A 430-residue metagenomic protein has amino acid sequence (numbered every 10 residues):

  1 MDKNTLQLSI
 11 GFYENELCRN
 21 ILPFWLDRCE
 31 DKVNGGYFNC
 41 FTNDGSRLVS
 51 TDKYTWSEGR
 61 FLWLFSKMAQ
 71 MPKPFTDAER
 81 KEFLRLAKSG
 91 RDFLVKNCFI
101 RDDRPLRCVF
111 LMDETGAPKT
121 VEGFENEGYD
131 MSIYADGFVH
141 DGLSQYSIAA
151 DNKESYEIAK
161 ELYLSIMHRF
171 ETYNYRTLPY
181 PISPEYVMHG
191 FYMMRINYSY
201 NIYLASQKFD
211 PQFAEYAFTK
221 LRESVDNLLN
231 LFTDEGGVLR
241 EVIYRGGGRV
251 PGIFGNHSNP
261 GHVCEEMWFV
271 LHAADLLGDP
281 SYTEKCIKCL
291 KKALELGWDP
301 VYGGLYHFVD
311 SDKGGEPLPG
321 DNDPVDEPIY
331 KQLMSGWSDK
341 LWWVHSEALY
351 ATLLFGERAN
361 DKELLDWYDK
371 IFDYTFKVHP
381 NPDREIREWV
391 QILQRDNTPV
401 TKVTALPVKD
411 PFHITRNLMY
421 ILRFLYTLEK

Functional and structural regions predicted by a protein language model:
M1-K430: Glycan-recognition and catalytic cores of secretory/periplasmic carbohydrate-active enzymes
